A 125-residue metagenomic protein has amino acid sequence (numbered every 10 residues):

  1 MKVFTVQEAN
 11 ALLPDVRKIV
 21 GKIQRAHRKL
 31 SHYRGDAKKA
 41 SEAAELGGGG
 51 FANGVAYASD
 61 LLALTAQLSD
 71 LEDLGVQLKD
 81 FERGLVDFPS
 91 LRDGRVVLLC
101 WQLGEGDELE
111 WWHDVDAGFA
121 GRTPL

Functional and structural regions predicted by a protein language model:
M1-A43: Long, hydrophobic N-terminal alpha-helical segment
V6, N53-V55, S59, E72-Q77: Short linear motifs at secondary-structure transitions and domain/linker junctions
R17, G21-Q24, A58, L62-T65 (+1 more regions): Generic structural signal for well-ordered, non-transmembrane alpha-helical segments in soluble/cytosolic regions
A26-R28, R34, G48, E82-L85 (+1 more regions): Residue-level signal for alpha-helical context at structural boundaries
H32-T65: Structured domain cores in non-transmembrane regions
S69, D73-L125: Glycine-rich, aromatic-bearing surface loops/beta-hairpins
